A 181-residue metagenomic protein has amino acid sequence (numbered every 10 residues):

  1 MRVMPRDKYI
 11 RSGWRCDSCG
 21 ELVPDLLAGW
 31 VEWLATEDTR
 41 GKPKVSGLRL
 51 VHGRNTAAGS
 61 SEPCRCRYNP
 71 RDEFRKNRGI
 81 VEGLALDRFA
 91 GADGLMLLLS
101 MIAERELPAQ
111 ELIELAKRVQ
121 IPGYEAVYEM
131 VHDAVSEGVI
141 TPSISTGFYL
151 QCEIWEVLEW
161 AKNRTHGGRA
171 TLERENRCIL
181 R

Functional and structural regions predicted by a protein language model:
M1-M4, M96, M101, M130: Detector for methionine-enriched segments
M1-R71: N-terminal cysteine/histidine-rich coordination modules
Y9, D25-A28, L84, I144 (+2 more regions): Alpha-helical structural elements
W33, V45, G83, D87 (+5 more regions): Intrinsically disordered, low-complexity, compositionally biased regions/tails
P43-R118: Long, charge-rich boundary regions
Q110-R181: C-terminal, charged low-complexity interaction regions
